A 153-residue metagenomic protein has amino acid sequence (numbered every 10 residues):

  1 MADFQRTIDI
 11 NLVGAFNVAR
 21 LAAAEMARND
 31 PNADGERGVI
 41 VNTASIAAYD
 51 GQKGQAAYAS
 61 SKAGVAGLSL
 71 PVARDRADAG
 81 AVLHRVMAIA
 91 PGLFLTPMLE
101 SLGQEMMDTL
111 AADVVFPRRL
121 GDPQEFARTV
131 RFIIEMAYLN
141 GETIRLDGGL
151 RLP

Functional and structural regions predicted by a protein language model:
M1-F16, V41, V65: Catalytic Tyr-X3-Lys loop
D3-Q5, L99, L110: Substrate-binding pocket helix/loop in short-chain dehydrogenase/reductase
D9, E105-E125: Catalytic Tyr-x(3-8)-Lys segment
D9-D34, A73-D78: Amphipathic alpha-helical dimer-interface segment in Rossmann-like NAD(P)H-dependent oxidoreductases
A19, S61, S69: Active-site helix of classical SDR
S45: Residue(s) in the substrate-gating loop at a strand-loop-helix junction that position the organic substrate next
G80-R85, N140-E142: Short, small/polar-rich loop/turn modules that mediate ligand/substrate recognition or access, typified
D122-L146, R151: C-terminal substrate-recognition "lid" of short-chain dehydrogenase/reductases
